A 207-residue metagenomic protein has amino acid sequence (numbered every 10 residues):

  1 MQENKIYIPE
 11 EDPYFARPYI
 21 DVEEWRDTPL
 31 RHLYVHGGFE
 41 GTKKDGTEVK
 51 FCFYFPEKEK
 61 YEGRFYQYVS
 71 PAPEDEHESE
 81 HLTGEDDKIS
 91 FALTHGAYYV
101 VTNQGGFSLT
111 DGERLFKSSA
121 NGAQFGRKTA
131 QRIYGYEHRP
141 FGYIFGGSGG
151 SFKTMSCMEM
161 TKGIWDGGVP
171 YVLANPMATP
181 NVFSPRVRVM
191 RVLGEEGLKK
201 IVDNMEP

Functional and structural regions predicted by a protein language model:
M1-G63, D86: Catalytic-loop region of hydrolases
E62, Q67-G135: Cap/lid segment of the alpha/beta-hydrolase catalytic domain
V69-S70, T102, F145-G147, P170-Y171: Generic beta-strand/beta-sheet core signal
H95, T161-I164: Short, structured coil segments at secondary-structure junctions
Y136-S148: Alpha/beta-hydrolase fold nucleophile elbow
S151-K162: Short glycine-enriched nucleophile-adjacent loop and the immediately C-terminal alpha-helix near the catalytic center
W165-P207: A catalytic-pocket lid/entrance helix-loop region that shapes and gates access to the active site across common
